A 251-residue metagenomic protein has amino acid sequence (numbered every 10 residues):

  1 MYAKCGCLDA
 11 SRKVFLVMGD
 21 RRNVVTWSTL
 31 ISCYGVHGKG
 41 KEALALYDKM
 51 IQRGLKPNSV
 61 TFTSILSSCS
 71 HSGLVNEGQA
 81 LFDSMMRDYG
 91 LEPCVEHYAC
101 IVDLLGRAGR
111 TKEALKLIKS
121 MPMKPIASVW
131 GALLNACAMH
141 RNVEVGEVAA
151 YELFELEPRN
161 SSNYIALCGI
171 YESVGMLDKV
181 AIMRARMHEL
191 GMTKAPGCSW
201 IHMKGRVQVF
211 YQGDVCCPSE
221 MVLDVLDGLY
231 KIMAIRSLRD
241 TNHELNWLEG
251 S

Functional and structural regions predicted by a protein language model:
M1-S251: Terminal (and in a subset, N-terminal) low-complexity or junction segments at the ends of helical repeat RNA-binding
